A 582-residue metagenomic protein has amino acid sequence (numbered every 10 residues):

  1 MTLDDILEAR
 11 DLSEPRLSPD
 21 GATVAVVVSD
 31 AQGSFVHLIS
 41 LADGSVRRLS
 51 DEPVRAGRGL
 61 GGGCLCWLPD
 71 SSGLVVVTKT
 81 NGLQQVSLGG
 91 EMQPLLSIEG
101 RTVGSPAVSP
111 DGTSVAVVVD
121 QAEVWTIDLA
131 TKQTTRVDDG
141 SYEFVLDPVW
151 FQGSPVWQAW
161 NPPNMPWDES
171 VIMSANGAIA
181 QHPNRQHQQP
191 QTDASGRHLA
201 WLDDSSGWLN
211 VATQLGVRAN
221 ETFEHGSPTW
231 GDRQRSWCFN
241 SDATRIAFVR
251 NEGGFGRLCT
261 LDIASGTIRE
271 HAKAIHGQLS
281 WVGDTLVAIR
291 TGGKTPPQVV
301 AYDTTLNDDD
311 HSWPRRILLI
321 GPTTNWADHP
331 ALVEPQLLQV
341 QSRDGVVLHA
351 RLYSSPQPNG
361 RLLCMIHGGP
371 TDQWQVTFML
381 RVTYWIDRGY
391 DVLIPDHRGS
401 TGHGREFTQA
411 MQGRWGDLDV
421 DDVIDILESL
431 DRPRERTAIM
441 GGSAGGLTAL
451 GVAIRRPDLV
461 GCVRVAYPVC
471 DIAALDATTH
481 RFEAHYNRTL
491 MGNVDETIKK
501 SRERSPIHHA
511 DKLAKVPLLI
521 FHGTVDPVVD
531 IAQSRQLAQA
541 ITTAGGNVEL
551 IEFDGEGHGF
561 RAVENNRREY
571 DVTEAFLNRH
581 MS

Functional and structural regions predicted by a protein language model:
T2-H37, G63: Beta-strand-rich domains and repeat architectures in extracellular enzymes and scaffolds, especially beta-propellers
S13-R16, S34-V36, G104-S105, V118-V119 (+7 more regions): Non-catalytic accessory segments flanking enzyme active sites
P19-D20, P69-D70, P110-D111, F151-Q152 (+3 more regions): Residue-level detector of Asp-centered blade-edge/turn motifs that repeat once per structural unit in beta-propeller
G21-V24, G73-L74, G112-V115, P155 (+3 more regions): Hydrophobic beta-strand positions that form the internal "hydrophobic ladder" of WD40/Gbeta-like beta-propeller blades
V27-H37, P53-G59, V77-Q84, S97-V103 (+10 more regions): A flexible loop/linker signature enriched in serine peptidases of the S9 family
S45-G73: Blade-loop segments of beta-propeller domains
P322-R436, G442-S443, A477: Cap/lid segment of the alpha/beta-hydrolase catalytic domain
H397-S582: Active-site-proximal cap/loop segments of hydrolase catalytic domains
